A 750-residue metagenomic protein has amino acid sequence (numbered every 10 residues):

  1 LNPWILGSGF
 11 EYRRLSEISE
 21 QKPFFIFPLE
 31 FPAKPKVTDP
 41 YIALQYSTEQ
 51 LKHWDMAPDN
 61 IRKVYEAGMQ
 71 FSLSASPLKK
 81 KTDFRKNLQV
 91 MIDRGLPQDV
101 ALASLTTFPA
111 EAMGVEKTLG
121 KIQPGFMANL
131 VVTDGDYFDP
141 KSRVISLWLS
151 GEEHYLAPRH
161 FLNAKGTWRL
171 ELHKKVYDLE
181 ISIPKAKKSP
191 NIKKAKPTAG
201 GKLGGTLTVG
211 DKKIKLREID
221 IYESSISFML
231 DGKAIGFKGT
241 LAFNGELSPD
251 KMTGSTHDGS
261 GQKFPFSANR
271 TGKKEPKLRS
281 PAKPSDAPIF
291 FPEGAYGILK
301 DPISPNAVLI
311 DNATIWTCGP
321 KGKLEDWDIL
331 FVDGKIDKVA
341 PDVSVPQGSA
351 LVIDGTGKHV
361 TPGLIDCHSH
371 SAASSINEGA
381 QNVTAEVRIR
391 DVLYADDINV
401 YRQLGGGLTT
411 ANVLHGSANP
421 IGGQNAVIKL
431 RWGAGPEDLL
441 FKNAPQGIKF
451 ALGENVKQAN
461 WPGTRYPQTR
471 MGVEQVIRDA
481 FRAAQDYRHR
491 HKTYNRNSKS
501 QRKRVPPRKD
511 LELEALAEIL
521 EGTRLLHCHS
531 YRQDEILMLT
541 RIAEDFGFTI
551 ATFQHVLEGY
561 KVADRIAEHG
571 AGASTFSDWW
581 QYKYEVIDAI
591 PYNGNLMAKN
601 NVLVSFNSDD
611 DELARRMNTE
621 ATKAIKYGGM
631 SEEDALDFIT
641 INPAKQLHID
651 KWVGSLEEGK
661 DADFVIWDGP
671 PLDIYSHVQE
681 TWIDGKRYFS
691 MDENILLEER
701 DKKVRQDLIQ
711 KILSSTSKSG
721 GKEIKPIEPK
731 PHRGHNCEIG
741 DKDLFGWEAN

Functional and structural regions predicted by a protein language model:
L1-E11, R143, L149, A186-N191 (+5 more regions): Polyanionic/metal-chelating signatures
S16, Q21-T133, I298-L299, I376 (+4 more regions): His/Asp/Glu-enriched, well-ordered alpha-helical/loop segment that forms or immediately abuts the divalent-metal
M127-H160, A313, E657-D701: C-terminal cap of metal-dependent C-N hydrolases
F138, E218, P249-G294: Edge beta-strand at a domain terminus
L156-R169, E180-K187, K196-T198, K300-V308 (+1 more regions): N-terminal helix-cap/turn-to-beta initiation motif at the start of protein domains
L170-L247, T256: Central antiparallel beta-sheet cores of small beta-barrel/beta-sandwich binding domains
K213, I315, P320-T361: Histidine-rich, glycine-flanked metal-binding segment
N306-I310, V345-R390: Replace "His-x-His-based motif
